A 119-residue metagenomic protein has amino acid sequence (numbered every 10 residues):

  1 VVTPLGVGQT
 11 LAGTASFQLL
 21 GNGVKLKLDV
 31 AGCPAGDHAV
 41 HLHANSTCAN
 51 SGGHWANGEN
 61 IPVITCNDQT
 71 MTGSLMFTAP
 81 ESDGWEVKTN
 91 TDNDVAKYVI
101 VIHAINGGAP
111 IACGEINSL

Functional and structural regions predicted by a protein language model:
V1-L119: N-terminal leader/targeting pre-sequences
